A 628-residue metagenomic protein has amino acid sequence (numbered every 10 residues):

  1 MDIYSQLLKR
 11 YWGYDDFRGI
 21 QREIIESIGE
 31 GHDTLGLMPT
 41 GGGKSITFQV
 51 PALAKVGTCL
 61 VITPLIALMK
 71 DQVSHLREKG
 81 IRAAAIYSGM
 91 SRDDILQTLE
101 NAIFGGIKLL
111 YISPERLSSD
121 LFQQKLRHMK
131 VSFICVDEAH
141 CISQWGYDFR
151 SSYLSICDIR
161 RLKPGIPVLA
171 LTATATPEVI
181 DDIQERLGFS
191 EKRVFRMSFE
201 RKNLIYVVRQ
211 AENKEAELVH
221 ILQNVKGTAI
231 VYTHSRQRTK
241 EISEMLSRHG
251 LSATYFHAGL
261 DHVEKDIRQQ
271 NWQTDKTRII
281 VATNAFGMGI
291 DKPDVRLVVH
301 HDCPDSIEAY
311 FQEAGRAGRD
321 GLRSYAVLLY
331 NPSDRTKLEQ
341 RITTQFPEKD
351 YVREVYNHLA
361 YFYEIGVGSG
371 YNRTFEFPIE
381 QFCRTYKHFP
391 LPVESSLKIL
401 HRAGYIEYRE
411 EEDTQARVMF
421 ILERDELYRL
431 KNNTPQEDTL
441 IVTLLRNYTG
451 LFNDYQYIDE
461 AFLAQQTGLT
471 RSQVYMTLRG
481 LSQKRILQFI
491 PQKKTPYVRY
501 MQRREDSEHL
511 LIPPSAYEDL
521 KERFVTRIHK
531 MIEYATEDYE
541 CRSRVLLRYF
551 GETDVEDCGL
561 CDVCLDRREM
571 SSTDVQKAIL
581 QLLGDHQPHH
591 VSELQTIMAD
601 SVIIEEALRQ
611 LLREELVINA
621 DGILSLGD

Functional and structural regions predicted by a protein language model:
M1-Y11, D15-G19, E23-S45, P51-K55 (+2 more regions): Helicase motor core with emphasis on the C-terminal RecA-like subdomain
G13, Q223, T596-A599, R609: Amphipathic alpha-helical interaction elements
E348-R503, H509-A607, E614-G627: C-terminal accessory/connector segments of nucleic-acid motor ATPases
